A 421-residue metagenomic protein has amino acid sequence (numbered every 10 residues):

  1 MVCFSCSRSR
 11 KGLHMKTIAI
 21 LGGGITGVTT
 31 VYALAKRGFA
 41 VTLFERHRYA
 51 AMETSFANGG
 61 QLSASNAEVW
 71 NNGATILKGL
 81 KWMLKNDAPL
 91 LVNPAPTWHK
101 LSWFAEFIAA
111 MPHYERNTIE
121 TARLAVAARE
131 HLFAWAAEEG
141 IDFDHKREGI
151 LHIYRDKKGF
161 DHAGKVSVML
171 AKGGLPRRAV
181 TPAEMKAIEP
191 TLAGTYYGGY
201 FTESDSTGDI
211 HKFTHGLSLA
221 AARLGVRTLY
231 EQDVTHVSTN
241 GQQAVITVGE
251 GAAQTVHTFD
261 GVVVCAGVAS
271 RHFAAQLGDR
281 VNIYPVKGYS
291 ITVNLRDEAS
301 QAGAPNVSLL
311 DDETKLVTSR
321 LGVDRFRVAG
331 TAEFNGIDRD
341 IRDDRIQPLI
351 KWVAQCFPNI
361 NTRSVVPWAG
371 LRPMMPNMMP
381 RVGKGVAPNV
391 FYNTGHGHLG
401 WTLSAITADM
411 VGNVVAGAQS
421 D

Functional and structural regions predicted by a protein language model:
K16-L43: N-terminal Rossmann-like FAD-binding beta1-loop-alpha1 element of flavoenzymes
K36-F56: Glycine-rich FAD pyrophosphate-binding loop
A57-T181: Dinucleotide-binding Rossmann-like beta1-alpha1 core, especially the glycine-rich loop that anchors the ADP
N58-Q61, N66, W70-A109, H236-A244 (+1 more regions): Active-site substrate-recognition segment that forms the wall of the catalytic cavity or substrate channel
A67, D205, K315, E333-N335 (+1 more regions): Glycine-rich phosphate/pyrophosphate-binding beta-alpha loops
R116-R129, H152-H162, A187-I188, Y200-L219 (+1 more regions): Short beta-strand to alpha-helix junction loop
D161-G173, L192-H257: Helical element adjacent to the flavin cofactor pocket in flavoenzyme catalytic cores
A179, M379-D421: C-terminal lid/capping helical subdomain adjacent to the catalytic/cofactor pocket in oxidative enzymes
